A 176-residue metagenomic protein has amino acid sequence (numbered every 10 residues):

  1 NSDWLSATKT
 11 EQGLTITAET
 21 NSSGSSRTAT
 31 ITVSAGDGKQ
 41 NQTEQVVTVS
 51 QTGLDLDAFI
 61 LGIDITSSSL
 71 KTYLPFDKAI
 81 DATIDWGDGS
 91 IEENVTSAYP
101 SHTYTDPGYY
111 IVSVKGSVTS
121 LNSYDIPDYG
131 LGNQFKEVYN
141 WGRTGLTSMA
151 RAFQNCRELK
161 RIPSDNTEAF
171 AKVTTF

Functional and structural regions predicted by a protein language model:
N1-T17: Surface-exposed binding patches on compact interaction domains or structured appendages
L5-A7, S26, I84: Generic structural motif
G13-T15, T28-T30, E44-T48, I91 (+1 more regions): Well-ordered beta-strand positions in beta-sheet-rich domains
E19-S25: Short, surface-exposed loop/turn segments at beta-strand-coil junctions that are enriched for proline with nearby
S22, D37-G38, S117-T119: Acidic glycine-/aspartate-rich tracts in secreted/extracellular proteins
S25-G38: A short beta-strand micro-motif common to beta-rich folds, especially ectodomain repeats
K39-L54: C-terminal edge beta-strand
D55-F176: Negatively charged
